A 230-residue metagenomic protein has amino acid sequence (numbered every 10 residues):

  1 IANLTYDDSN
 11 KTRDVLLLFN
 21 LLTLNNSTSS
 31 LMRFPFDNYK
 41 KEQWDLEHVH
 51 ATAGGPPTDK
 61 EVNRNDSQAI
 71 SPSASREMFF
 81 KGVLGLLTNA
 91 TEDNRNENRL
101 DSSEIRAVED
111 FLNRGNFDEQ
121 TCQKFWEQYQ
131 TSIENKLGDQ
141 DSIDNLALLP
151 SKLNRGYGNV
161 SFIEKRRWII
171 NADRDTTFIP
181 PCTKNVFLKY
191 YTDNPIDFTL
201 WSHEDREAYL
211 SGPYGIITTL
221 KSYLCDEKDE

Functional and structural regions predicted by a protein language model:
I1-K124, G138: Intrinsically disordered, low-complexity N-proximal targeting/linker segments that flank membranes
L86-E230: Long, cytosolic, alpha-helical-rich C-terminal regions that act as interaction/scaffolding modules
